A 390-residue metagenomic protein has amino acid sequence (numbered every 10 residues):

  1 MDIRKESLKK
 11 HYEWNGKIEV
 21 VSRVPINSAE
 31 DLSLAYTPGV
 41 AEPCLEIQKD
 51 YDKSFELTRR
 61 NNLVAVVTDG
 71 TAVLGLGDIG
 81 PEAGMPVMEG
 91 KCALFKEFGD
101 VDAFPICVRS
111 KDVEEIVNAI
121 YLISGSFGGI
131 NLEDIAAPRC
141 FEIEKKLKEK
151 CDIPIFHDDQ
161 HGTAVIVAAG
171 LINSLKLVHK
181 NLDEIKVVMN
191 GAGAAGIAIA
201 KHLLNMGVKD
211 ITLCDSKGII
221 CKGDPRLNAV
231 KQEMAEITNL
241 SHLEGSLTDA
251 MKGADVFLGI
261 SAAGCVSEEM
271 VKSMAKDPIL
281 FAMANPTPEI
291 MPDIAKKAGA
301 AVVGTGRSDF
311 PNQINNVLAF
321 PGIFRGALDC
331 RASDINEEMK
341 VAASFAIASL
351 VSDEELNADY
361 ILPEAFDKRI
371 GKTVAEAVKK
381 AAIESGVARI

Functional and structural regions predicted by a protein language model:
M1-I155, A381, S385-R389: N-terminal ligand-binding/catalytic initiation module
Y12, F55-R60, K96-E97, L122-S124 (+8 more regions): Solvent-exposed alpha-helices and their adjacent loops that cap or buttress functional pockets in soluble metabolic
L74, I79-G99, H157, H161 (+1 more regions): Glycine-rich phosphate/diphosphate-binding loop of Rossmann-like nucleotide-binding domains
P105, N131-D134, I155-D158, M189 (+5 more regions): General beta-strand structural signal in soluble alpha/beta enzymes
K150-I166, L280-N285: Short, acidic/small-residue loops that bind anionic groups at enzyme active sites
D158-D159, A282-I390: Adenosine-phosphate binding glycine-rich loop
Q232-A301, R307-D309: Rossmann-like adenosine-cofactor binding region
